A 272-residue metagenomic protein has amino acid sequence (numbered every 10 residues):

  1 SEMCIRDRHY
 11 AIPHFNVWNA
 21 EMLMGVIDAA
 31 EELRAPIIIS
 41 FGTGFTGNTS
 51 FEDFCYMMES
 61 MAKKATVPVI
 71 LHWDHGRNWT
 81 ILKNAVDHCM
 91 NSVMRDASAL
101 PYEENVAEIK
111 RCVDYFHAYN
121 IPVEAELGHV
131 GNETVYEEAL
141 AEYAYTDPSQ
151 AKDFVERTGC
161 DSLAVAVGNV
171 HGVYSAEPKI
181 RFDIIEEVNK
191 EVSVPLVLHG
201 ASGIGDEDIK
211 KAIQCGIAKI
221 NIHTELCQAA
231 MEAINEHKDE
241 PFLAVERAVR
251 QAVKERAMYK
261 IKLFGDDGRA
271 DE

Functional and structural regions predicted by a protein language model:
S1, W18-S40, G44, E52-T66 (+5 more regions): Alpha/beta enzyme core
M3-I5: Short, small-residue-biased leader/transition segments that mark boundaries at the very start of proteins
H9-H14, E272: Terminal accessory/targeting
I12, F41-T43, L243: A glycine-/small-polar-enriched, mobile loop at the entrance of the PLP active site in fold-type I
I12-N16, L71-H72, M94-R95, L196-H199 (+1 more regions): Short catalytic-loop micro-motif centered on adjacent basic/acidic residues
N48: Cofactor-binding active-site loop characterized by glycine-rich and histidine/acidic residues
V167, H199-S202: Short catalytic/ligand-gating loop segments at beta-alpha or beta-beta junctions within enzyme catalytic domains
G205-E272: C-terminal alpha-helical cap/extension of soluble enzyme domains
